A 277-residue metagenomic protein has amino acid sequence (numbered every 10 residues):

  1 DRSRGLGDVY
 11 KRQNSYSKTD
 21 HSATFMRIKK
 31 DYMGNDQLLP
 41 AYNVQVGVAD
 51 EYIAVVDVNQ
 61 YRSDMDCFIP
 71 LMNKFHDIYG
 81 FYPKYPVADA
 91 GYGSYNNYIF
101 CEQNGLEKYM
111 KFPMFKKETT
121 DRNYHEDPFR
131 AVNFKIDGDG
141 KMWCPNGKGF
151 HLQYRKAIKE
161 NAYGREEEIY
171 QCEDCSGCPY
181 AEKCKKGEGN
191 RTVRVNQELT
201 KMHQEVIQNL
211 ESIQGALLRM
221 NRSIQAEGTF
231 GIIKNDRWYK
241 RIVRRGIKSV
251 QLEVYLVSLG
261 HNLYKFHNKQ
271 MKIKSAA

Functional and structural regions predicted by a protein language model:
D1-Y10: Single conserved hydrophobic/aromatic residue that forms the stacking wall/gate of nucleotide- or nucleobase-binding
N14-L39: Flexible, glycine/threonine-enriched loop-and-boundary segments that flank and lead into catalytic domains of large
L39-E51, V55, Q60-R62: Function-dense linear segments that define catalytic or interfacial modules in macromolecule-processing proteins
A41, G177, A216-A277: Basic, amphipathic alpha-helical segments enriched in Lys/Arg and hydrophobic/aromatic residues
V46, F68, P83-S94, K108-K111 (+4 more regions): Short, conserved catalytic/metal-binding motifs centered on acidic residues
V56-G80: Active-site beta-loop-alpha junctions of metal-dependent nucleic acid enzymes, especially the RNase H-like/DDE
Y85-K156: Phosphate/diphosphate-binding loops
G140-Q197: Cysteine-cluster motifs in flexible loop/terminal segments that predominantly coordinate metals
